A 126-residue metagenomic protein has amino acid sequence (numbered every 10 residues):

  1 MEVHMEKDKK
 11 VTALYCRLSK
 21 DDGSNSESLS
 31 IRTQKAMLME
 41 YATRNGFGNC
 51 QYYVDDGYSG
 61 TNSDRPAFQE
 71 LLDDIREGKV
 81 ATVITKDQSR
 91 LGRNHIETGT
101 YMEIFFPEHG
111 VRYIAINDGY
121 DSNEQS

Functional and structural regions predicted by a protein language model:
M1-S126: Short, structured surface patches at the beginning of a domain
